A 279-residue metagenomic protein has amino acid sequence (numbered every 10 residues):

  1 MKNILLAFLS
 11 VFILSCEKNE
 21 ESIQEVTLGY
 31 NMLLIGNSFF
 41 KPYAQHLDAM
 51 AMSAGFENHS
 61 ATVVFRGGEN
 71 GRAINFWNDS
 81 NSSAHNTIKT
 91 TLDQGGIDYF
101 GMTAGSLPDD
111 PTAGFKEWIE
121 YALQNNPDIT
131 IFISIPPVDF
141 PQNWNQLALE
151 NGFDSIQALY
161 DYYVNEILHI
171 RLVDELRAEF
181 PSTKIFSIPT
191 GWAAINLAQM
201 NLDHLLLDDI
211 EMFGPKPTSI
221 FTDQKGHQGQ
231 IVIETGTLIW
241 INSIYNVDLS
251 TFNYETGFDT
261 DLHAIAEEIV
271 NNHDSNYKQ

Functional and structural regions predicted by a protein language model:
M1-K2, E17: N-terminal hydrophobic targeting signals that begin at the initiator methionine
I4-I13: Sec-dependent N-terminal signal peptides
L14-G29: Bacterial Sec-dependent N-terminal signal peptides
E25-L28, F56-N58, N126-P127, F180-T183: Short helix-terminating capping/connector loops at secondary-structure junctions
N31, I35, F39-Y121: Conserved SGNH/GDSL esterase-like catalytic core that processes O-acyl groups on lipids and polysaccharides
A49-A54, T103, Y121, N125 (+3 more regions): Structured segments of extracytoplasmic/periplasmic soluble domains in secreted or envelope-associated proteins
N86-Q230: Alpha-helical cap/lid subdomain in secreted, periplasmic, or secretory-pathway luminal O-acyl-processing enzymes
D208-Q279: Conserved catalytic region of serine esterases and O-acyltransferases that act on ester linkages in lipids
